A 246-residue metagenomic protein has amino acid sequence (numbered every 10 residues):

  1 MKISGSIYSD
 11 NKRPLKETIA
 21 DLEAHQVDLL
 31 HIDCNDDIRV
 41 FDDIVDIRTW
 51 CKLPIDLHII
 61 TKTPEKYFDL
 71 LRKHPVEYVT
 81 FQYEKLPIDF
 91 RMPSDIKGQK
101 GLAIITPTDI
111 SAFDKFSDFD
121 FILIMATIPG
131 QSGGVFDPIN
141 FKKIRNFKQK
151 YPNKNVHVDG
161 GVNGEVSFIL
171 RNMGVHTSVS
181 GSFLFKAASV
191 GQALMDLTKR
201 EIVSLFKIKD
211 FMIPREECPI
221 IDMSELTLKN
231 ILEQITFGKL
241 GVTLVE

Functional and structural regions predicted by a protein language model:
M1-Y78, L86, A112-F119, F136 (+5 more regions): Conserved N-terminal beta1-alpha1 strand-loop-helix module at the mouth
I3-S4, L29-I32, A103, F121-I128 (+1 more regions): Short beta-strands and strand-loop turn motifs
L29, Y78, T177-S178, V242: A short hydrophobic/small-residue beta-strand
I44-K52, Y83-I169: Short loop-to-alpha-helix "cap/lid" segments that border enzyme active sites across diverse enzyme classes
V79-P87, L123-V135, M173-M195: Glycine-rich phosphate-binding active-site loops on the catalytic face of alpha/beta enzymes
N153-N155, N163-E165, H176-D210: Alpha/beta catalytic cores of nucleotide-metabolism and tRNA/nucleoside-modifying enzymes
I202-L240: Bateman/CBS regulatory modules and CBS-like beta-alpha motifs in cytosolic regions of diverse proteins
V245-E246: Core beta-strand residues in small-molecule sensory/regulatory alpha/beta domains
